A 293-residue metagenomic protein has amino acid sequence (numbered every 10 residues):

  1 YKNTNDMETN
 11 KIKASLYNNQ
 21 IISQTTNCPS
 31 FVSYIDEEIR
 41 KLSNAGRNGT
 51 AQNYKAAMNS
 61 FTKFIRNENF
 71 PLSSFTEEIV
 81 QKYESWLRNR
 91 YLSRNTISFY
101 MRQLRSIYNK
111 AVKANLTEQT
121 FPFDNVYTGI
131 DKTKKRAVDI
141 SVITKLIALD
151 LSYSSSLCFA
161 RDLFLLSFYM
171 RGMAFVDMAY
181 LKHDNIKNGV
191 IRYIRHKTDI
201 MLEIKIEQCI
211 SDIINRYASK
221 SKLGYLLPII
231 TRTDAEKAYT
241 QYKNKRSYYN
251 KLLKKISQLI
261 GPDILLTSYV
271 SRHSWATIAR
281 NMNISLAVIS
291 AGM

Functional and structural regions predicted by a protein language model:
Y1-N27: N-terminal helical hairpins
D36-G49, M58-K134, L149-S152: N-terminal core-binding DNA-recognition domain of tyrosine recombinases/integrases
N109-T117, S167-N188, A287: Short, charged phosphate-coordinating catalytic segments
T117, I130-A148, I200-E207, K222-L226: DNA breakage-rejoining catalytic core of tyrosine-based enzymes
F121-F175: Basic, Lys/Arg- and aromatic-enriched nucleic-acid-binding interface segment
I143, E207-D263: Active-site/catalytic core of tyrosine-dependent DNA strand-transfer enzymes
Y153-S155, N250-A291: Short, basic (Lys/Arg/His-rich) helix/loop patches that form interaction surfaces in the mid-to-C-terminal regions
Y180-R216: Conserved tyrosine-mediated DNA breakage-rejoining catalytic core shared by Y-recombinases
